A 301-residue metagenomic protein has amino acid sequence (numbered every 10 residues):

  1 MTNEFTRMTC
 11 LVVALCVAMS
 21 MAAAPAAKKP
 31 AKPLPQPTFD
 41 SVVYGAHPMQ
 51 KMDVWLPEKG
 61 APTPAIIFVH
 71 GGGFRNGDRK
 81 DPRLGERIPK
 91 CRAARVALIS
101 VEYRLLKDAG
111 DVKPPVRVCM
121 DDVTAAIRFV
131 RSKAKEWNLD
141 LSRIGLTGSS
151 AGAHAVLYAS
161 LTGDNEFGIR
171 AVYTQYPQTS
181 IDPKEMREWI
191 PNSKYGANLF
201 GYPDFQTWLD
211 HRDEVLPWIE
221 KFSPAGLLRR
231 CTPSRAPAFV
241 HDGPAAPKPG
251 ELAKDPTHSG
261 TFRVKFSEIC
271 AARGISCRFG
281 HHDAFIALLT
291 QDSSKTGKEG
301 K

Functional and structural regions predicted by a protein language model:
A27-G60: N-terminal cap/lid segment of alpha/beta-hydrolase-fold proteins
L34, H47, P183-R230: Mobile cap/lid helix-loop segments that gate and shape the active-site cleft of serine hydrolases
P62-G73: Short beta-strand element of the alpha/beta-hydrolase
G73-R79, L98, F129: Serine-hydrolase catalytic-loop signature spanning alpha/beta hydrolases and amidase-signature enzymes
K80-I99: Short amphipathic alpha-helix adjacent to the substrate-entry channel of hydrolases
P114-K135: Alpha/beta-hydrolase active-site loop
R128-I190: Primarily recognizes the serine-hydrolase "nucleophile elbow" in alpha/beta-hydrolase and SGNH/GDSL folds
I181, D210-D283: Serine-hydrolase catalytic core
